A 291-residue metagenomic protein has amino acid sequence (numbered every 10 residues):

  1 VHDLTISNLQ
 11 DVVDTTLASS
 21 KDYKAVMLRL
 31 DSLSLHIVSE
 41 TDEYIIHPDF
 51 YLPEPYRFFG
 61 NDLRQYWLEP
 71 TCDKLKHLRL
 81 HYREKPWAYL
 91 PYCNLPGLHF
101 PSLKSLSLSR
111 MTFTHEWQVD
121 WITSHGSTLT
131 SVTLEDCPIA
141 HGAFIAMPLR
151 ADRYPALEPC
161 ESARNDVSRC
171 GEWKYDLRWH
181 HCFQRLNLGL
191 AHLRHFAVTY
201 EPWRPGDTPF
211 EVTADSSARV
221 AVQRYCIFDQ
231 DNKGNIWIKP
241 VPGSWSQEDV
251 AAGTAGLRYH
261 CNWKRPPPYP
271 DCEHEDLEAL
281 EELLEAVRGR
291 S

Functional and structural regions predicted by a protein language model:
V1-P101, H115-Q118: Leucine-rich repeat
P101-S291: Leucine-rich solenoid repeat modules
